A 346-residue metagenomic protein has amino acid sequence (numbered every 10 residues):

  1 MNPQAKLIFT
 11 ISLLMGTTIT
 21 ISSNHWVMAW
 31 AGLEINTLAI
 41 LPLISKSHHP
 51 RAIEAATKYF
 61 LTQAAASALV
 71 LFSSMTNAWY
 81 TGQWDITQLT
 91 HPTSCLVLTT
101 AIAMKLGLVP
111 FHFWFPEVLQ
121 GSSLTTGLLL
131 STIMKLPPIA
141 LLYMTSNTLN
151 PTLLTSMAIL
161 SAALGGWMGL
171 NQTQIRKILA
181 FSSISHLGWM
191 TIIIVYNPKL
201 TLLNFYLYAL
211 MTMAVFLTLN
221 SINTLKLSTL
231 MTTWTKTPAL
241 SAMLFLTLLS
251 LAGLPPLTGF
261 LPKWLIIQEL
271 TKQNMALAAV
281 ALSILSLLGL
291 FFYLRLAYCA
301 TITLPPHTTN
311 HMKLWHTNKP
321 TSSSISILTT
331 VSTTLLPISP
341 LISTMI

Functional and structural regions predicted by a protein language model:
M1-I346: Core, highly hydrophobic multi-pass alpha-helical transmembrane subunits of bioenergetic inner membranes
